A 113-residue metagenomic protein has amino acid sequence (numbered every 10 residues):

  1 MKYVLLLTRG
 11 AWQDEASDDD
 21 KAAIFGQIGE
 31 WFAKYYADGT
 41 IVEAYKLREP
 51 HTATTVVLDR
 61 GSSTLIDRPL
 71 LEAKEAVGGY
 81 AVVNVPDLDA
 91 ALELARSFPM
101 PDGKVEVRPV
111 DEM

Functional and structural regions predicted by a protein language model:
M1-M113: Conserved, structured core segments of small domains
